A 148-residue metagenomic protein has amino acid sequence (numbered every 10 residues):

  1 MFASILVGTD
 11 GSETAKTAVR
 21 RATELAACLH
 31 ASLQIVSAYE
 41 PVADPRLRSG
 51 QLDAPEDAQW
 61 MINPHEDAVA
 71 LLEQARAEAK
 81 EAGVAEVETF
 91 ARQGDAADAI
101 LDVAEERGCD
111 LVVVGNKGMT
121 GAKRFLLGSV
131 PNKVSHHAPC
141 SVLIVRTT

Functional and structural regions predicted by a protein language model:
M1, Q74-V112: Structural beta-alpha unit
A3-E56, A82, E86-V87: Small/aliphatic-rich secondary-structure junction motif
V36, E88-R92, L143: General small-molecule cofactor/ligand-binding pocket signal
S37, N116-K117, T147: Short secondary-structure boundary segments
G50-A54, E105-R107, V130-P131: Short, hinge-like loop/turn segments at secondary-structure boundaries
A54-A70: A short acidic, glycine-rich active-site loop that binds or catalyzes chemistry on phosphate/adenosine moieties
L111-K133: Glycine-rich, Arg-bearing micro-motifs that act as flexible, cationic patches
